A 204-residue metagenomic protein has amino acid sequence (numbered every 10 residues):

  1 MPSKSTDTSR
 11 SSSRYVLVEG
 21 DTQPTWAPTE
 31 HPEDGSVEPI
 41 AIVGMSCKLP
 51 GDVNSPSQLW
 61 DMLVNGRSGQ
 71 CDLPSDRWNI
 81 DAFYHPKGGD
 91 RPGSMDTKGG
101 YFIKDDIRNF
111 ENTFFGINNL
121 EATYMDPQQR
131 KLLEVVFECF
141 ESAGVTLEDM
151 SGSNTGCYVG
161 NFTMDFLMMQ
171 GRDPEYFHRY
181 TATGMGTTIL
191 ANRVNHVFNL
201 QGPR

Functional and structural regions predicted by a protein language model:
P2-E121, Q129, E141: ACP-dependent fatty acid/polyketide chain-elongation machinery
S5, P32, S36-V37, D105-R108 (+4 more regions): Conserved catalytic cysteine-centered active-site region of acyl-thioester-dependent Claisen-condensing enzymes
E38-A41, G100, N154-C157, P203-R204: Beta-sheet entry/capping signal
I42-S46, L63, V136, C157 (+2 more regions): Conserved small-residue
D52-S55, T163, L167-P174: Short acidic, glycine/serine/threonine-rich loops at helix termini
W60, D126-Q129, L133, G156 (+1 more regions): Hydrophobic face of alpha-helices
I117-E134, H178-M185, R204: Active-site pocket-shaping loop/turn-to-helix segments
R130-D149: Phosphate/ATP-binding catalytic cores across multiple sugar-kinase/actin-like superfamilies, primarily ASKHA
